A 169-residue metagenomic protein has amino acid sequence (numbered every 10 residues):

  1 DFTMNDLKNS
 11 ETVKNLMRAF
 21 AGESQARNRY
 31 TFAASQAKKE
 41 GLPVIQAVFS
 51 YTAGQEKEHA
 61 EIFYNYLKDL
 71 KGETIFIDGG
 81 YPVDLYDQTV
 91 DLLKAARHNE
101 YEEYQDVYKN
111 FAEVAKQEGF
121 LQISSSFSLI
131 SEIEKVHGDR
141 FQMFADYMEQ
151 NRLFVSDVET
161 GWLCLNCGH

Functional and structural regions predicted by a protein language model:
F2-H169: Non-heme di-metal
